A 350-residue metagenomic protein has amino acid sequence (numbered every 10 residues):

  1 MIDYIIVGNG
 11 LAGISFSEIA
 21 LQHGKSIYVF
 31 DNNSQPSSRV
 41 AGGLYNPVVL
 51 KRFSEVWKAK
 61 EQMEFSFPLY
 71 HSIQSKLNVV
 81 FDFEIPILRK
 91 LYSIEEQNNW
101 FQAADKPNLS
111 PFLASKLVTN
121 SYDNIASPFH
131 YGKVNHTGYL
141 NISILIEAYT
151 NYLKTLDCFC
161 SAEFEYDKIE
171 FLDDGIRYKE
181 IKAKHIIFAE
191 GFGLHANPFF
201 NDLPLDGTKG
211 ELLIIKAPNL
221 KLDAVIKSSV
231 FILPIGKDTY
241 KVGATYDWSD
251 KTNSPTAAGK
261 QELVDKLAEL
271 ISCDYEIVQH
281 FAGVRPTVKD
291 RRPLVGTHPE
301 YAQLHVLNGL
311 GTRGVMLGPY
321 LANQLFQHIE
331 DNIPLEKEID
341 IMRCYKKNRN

Functional and structural regions predicted by a protein language model:
M1-A12: Beta1/beta-strand and adjacent pyrophosphate-binding region of the FAD-binding site in flavoprotein oxidoreductases
Y4-I6, I27, Y240: Conserved hydrophobic helix-helix packing surfaces used for dimerization/oligomerization
I5-V7, I181-G193, A322: Short hydrophobic core segments
A12-H23, L44, V49, V80-F81 (+1 more regions): Active-site substrate-recognition segment that forms the wall of the catalytic cavity or substrate channel
L21-V40: Glycine-rich FAD pyrophosphate-binding loop
L44-N124: Dinucleotide-binding Rossmann-like beta1-alpha1 core, especially the glycine-rich loop that anchors the ADP
K51, E55, V79-R89, A114-T150 (+5 more regions): Helix-loop-beta segment of a Rossmann-like dinucleotide-binding subdomain
Q279-N350: C-terminal catalytic lobe of FAD-dependent flavoproteins
